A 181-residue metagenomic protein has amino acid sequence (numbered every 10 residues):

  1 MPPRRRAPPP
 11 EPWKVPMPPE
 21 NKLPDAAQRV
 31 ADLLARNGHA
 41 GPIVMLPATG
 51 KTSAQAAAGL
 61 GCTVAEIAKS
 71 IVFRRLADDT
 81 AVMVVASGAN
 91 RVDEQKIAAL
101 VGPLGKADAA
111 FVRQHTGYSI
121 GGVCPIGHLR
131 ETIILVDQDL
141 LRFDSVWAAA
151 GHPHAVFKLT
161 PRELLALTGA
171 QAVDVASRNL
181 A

Functional and structural regions predicted by a protein language model:
M1-P16: N-terminal amphipathic/basic-hydrophobic helices that include classical n-h-c signal peptides and signal-anchor
P12-A181: Extended, low-hydrophobicity, polar/charged segments
